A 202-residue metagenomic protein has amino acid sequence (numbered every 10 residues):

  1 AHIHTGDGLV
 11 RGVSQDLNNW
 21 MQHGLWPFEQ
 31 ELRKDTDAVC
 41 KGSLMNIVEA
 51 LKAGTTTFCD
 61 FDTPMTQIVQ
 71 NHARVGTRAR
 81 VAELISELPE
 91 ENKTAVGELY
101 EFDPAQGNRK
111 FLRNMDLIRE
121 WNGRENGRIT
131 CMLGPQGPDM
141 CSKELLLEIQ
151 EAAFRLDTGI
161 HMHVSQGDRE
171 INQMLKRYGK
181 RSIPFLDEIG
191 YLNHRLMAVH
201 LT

Functional and structural regions predicted by a protein language model:
A1-I3, A53, M162: Single, functionally critical "micro-switch" positions that shape active/binding sites and transmembrane helices
A1-S14: Di-metal (Zn2+ and/or Mg2+/Mn2+) metal-binding site signature of metallo-dependent hydrolases with the MBL/beta-CASP
H2, L201-T202: Short, intrinsically disordered, charge-balanced linker/junction segments flanking boundaries in proteins
I3-T5, T63, Q166: Short, glycine/acidic-enriched loop or turn micro-motifs at the edges of active sites
H4, L44-M45, K180: A generic alpha-helix surface/boundary motif
R11-T77, K110-N126: Alpha-helical scaffold segments that flank or form the walls of functional sites
V69-L201: Metal-coordinating catalytic core of metallo-dependent amide/deamination hydrolases
